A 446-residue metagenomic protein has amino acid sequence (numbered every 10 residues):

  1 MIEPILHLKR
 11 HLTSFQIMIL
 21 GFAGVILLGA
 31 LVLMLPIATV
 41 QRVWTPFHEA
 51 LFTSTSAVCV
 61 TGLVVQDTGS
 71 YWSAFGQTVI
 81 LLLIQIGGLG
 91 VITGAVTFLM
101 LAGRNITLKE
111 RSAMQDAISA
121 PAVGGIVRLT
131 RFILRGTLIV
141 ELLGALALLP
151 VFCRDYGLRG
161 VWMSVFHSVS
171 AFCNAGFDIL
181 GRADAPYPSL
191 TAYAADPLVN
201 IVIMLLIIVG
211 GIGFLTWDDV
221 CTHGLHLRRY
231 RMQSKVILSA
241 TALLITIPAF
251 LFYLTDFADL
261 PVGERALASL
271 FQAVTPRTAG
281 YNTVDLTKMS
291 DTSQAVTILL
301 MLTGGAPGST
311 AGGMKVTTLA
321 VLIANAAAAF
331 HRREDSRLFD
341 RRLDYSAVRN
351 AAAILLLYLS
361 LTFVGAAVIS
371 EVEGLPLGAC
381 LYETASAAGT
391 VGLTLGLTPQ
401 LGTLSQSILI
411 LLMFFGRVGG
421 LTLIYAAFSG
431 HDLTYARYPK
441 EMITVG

Functional and structural regions predicted by a protein language model:
M1-G446: Membrane-proximal intracellular helices of multi-pass ion channels
